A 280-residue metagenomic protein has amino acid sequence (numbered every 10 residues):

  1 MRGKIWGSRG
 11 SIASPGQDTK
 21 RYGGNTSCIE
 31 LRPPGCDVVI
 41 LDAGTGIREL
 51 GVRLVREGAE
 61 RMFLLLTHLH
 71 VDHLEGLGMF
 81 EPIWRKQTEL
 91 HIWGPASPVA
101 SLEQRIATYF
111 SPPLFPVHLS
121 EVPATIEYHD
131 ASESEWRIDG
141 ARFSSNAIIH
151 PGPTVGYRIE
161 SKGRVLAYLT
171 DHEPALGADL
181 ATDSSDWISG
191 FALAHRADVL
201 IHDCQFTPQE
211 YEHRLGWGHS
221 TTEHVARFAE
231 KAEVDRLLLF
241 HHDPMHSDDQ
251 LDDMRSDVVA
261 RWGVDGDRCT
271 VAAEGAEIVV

Functional and structural regions predicted by a protein language model:
M1-T170, A175-L180, G190-F191, D248-V280: Binuclear metal-dependent hydrolase catalytic cores
E173-G266, A272: Cap/insert and terminal regions of metallo-dependent hydrolase folds
